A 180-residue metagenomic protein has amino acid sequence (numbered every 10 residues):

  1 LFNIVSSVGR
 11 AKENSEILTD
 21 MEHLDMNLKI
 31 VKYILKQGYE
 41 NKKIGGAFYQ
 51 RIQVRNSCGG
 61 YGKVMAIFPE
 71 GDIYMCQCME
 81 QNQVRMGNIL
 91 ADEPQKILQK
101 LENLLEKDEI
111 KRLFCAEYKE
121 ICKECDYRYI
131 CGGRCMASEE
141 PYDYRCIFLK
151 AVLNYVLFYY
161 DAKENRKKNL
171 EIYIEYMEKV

Functional and structural regions predicted by a protein language model:
L1-Y61, A66, E70-Y74, C78-I89: Radical SAM enzyme [4Fe-4S]-AdoMet core and its adjacent flexible, acidic and glycine-rich loops/tails across
E80-V180: Flexible mid-to-C-terminal extensions adjoining Fe-S/redox cofactors in radical SAM and related proteins
